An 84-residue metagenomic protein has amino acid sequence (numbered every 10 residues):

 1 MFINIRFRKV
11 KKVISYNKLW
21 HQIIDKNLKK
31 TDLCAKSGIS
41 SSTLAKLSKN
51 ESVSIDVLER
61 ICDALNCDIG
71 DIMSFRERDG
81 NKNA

Functional and structural regions predicted by a protein language model:
M1-V13, H21-Q22, M73-A84: Short, charged recognition helix plus adjacent turn of helix-turn-helix-like nucleic-acid-binding domains
N17-K36: Short basic helix-loop element that most often maps to the first helix and adjoining turn of HTH DNA-binding modules
I24, G38, K49, E77: Residue-level detection of the helix-turn-helix DNA-binding "recognition helix"
A35, K46, S74: Phosphate-coordinating loops and pocket residues in cytosolic domains that bind phosphorylated ligands
I39-V53: Recognition helix of helix-turn-helix/homeodomain-like DNA-binding domains that insert into the DNA major groove
T43, V57, D71: Residues in the helix-turn-helix
R60-C62, I72-M73: Hydrophobic micro-packing sites on short alpha-helices
